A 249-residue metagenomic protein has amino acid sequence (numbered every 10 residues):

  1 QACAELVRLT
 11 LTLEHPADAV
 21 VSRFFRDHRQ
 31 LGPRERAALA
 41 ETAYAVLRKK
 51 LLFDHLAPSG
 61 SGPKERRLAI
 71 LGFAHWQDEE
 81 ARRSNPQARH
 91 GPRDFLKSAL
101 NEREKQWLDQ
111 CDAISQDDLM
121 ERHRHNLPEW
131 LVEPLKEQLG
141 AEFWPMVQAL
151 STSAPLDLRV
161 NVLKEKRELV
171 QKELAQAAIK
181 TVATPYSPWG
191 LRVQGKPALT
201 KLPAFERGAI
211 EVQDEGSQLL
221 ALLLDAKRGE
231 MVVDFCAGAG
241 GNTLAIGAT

Functional and structural regions predicted by a protein language model:
Q1-K201: Class I Rossmann-like S-adenosyl-L-methionine
E168-T249: Rossmann-like S-adenosyl-L-methionine
